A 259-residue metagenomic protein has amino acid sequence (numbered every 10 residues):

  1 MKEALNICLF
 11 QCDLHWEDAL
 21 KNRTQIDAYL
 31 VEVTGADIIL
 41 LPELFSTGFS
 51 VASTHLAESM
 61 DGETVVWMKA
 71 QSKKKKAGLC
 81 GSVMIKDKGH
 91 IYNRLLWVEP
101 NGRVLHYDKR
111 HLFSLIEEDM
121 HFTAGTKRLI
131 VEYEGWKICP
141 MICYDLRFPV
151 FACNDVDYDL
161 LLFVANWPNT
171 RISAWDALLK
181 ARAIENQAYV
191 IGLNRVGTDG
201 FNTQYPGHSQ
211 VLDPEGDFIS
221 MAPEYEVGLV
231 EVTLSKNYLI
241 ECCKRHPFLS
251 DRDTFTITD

Functional and structural regions predicted by a protein language model:
K2-L9: Extreme N-terminal starter segment of soluble prokaryotic enzymes
Q11-W16: Short polar catalytic/cofactor-binding loops
A19-L20, T24-H106, P168-R182, A188: Cys-nucleophile CN-hydrolase/nitrilase-fold catalytic domain and related Cys-dependent amidase chemistry that acts on
D37-I38, I138, L160: Structural motif
E63-C80, R147-L229: CN hydrolase (nitrilase-like) catalytic-core segments centered on the catalytic cysteine and neighboring Lys/Glu
G81-V83, R94-W97, L129, S209-V211 (+1 more regions): Short beta-strand scaffold segments in enzyme catalytic cores
K86-V156, T170-A177, E241-F248, T258: Active-site catalytic loop in hydrolytic enzyme cores
Y205-D259: Long hydrophobic alpha-helical segments typical of transmembrane helices together with their membrane-interfacial
